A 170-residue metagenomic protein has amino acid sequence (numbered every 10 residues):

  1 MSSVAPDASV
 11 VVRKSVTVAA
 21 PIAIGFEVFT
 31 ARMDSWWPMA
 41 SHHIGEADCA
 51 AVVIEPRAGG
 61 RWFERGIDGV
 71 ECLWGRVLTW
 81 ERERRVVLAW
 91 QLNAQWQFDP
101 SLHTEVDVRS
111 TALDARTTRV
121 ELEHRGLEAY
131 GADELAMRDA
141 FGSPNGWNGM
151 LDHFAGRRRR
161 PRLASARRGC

Functional and structural regions predicted by a protein language model:
M1-D48: Hydrophobic ligand-binding cavity/cleft-lining segments
K14-V16, W74-T79, H103-A112: Hydrophobic/aromatic beta-strand elements that line small-molecule binding cavities or substrate pockets in beta-rich
G25-F29, W62, V77, L88 (+3 more regions): Hydrophobic pocket/interface hotspot
A31-W74, S165-C170: Short beta-edge strand/loop motif at the mouth of beta-sheet-based domains
G66, W90, L122-H124: Residue-level recognition of conserved beta-strand positions in structured domain cores
E81-V86, A115: Short, conserved beta-turn/loop elements at beta-strand boundaries and strand-helix junctions
Q95-N145: Beta-strand/loop substructures that line and gate deep hydrophobic ligand-binding cavities in soluble
G126-C170: A conserved amphipathic terminal alpha-helix motif
